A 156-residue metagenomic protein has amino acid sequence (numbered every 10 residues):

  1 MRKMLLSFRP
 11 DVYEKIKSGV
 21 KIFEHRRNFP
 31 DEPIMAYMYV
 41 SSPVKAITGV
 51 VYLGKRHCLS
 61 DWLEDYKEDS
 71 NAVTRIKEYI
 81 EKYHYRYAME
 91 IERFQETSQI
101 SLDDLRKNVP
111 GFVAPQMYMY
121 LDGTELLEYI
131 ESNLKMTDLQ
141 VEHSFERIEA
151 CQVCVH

Functional and structural regions predicted by a protein language model:
M1-F29, K45-T48, R56-H156: Contiguous surface segments at macromolecular interaction interfaces
N28-M38: Short coil-to-beta transition motif at edge beta-strands of beta-rich domains
S41-P43: Short polar/acidic secondary-structure junctions
